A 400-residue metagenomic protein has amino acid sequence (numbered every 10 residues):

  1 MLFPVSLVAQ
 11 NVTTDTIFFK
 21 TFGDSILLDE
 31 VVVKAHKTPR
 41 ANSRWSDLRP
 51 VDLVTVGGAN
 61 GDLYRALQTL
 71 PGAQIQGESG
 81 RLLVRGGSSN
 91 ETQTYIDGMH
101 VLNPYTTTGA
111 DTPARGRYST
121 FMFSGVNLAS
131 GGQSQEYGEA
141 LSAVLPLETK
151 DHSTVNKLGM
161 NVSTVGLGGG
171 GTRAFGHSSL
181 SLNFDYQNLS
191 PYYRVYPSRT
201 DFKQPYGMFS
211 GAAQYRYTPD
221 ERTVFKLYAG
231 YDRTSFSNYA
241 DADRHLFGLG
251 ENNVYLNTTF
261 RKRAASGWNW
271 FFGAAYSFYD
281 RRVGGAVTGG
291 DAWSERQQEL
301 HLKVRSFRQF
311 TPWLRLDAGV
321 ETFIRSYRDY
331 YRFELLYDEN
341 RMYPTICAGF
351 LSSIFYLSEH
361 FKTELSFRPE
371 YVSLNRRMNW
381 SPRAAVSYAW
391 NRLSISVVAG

Functional and structural regions predicted by a protein language model:
P4, D220, T311-D317, E321 (+1 more regions): Structural signature of Gram-negative outer-membrane beta-barrels, strongest in the C-terminal barrel of TonB-dependent
N11-T55, S89-E91, D97: Short, acidic, small-residue-rich periplasmic hinge/interaction motif at the N-terminus of Gram-negative outer-membrane
T13, L189-S210, R222-E299, Y337: Flexible loop and strand-edge segments within Gram-negative outer membrane beta-barrel domains
T55, Y64-N103: Extracytoplasmic beta-strand/coil segments of soluble accessory domains associated with Gram-negative outer-membrane
Q93, G125-S134, S142-K150, K157-D201 (+2 more regions): Predominantly transmembrane beta-strands of Gram-negative outer membrane beta-barrel pores used for transport
H100-L128: Short acidic/polar hinge/loop motifs at secondary-structure boundaries that mediate gating or recognition
S130-G132, T149, T164-G166, F175-H177 (+7 more regions): Transmembrane beta-strands of outer-membrane beta-barrel pores
N156-M160, L180-L182, F225-L227, N269-A274 (+5 more regions): Transmembrane beta-strands of outer-membrane beta-barrel proteins
